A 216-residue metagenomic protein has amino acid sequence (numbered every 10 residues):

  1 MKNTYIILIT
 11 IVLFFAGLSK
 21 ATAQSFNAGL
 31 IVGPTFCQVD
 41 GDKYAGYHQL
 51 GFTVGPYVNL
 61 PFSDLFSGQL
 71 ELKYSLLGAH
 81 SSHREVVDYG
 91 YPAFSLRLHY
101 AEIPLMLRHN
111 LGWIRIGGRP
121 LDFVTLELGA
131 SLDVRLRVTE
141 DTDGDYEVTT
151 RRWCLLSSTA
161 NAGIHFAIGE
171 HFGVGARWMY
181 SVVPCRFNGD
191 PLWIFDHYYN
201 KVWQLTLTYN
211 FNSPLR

Functional and structural regions predicted by a protein language model:
A21-F26, F62-F66, G112-V124, S213-R216: Short loop/turn motifs that connect adjacent beta-strands in outer-membrane beta-barrel proteins
T22-Y57, R135, T206-R216: Short glycine/proline- and aromatic-enriched beta-strand/turn motifs that initiate or cap beta-hairpins
Q24-F26, G46-F52, R97-I103, D122 (+2 more regions): Residues that define the transmembrane beta-barrel architecture of outer-membrane proteins
F26-V32, G68-L72, I103, D122-A130 (+2 more regions): Transmembrane beta-strands of outer-membrane beta-barrel proteins
P34-Q38, Y74-G78, L111, A130-V138 (+2 more regions): Transmembrane beta-strands of outer-membrane beta-barrel pores
V39-G46, L76-H99, V134-L156, C185-Y198: Flexible, solvent-exposed loop segments that connect beta-strands
V58-L60, H109-L111, G118, V134 (+2 more regions): Residue-level signature of outer-membrane beta-barrel architecture
E71, L76-H83, L155-R216: Predominantly the C-terminal beta-signal and adjacent terminal strand-loop region of outer-membrane beta-barrel
